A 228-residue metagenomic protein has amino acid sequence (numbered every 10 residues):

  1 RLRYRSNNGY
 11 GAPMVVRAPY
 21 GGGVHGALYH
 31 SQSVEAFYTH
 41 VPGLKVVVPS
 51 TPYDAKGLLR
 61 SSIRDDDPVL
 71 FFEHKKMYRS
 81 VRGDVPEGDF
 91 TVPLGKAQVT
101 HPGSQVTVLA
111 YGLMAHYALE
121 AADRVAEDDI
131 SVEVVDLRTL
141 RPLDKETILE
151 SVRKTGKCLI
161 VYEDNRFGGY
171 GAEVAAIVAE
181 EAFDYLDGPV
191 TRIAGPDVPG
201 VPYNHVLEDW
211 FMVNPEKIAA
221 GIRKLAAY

Functional and structural regions predicted by a protein language model:
R1, D54-L58, V92-K96: Glycine-rich, charged/polar anion/phosphate-binding loops that engage phosphate groups from diverse ligands
R1-Y4, H40, E180-A182: Alpha-helix C-terminal capping segments
R1-Y4, S31-V34, P93, V190: Structured alpha-helical segments in the cores of large, soluble enzyme domains
R5-D65, S131, A220-G221, A226: Conserved thiamine diphosphate
G9-R17, G23-H25, K75-Y228: Thiamine diphosphate
D66-P68, G156-K157: Short, surface-exposed beta-edge/turn micro-motifs
